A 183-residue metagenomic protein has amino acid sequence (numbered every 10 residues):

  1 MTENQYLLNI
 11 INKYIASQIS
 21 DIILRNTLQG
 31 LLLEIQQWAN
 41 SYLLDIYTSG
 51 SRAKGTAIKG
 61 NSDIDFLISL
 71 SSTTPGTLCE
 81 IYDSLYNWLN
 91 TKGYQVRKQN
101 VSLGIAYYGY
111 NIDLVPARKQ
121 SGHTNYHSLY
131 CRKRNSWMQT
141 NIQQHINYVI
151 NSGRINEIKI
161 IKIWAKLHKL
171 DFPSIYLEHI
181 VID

Functional and structural regions predicted by a protein language model:
M1-N61, P75-T77: N-terminal regions immediately upstream of nucleotidyltransferase
A16-I19, Y47-T48, A53-I58, F66 (+5 more regions): Extracellular/secreted glycoprotein ectodomains characterized by long, lumenal stretches of O-glycosylated
I22-N26, G76-C79, N151-S152, D171 (+1 more regions): Soluble non-cytosolic domains of exported or imported proteins
L32-W38, G60, Y82-N125: Conserved catalytic core of two-metal-ion nucleotidyltransferases
L43-I46, V96-I105, S174-Y176: Short glycine-rich, low-complexity/disordered patches
F66-K92: A broadly used, surface-exposed interaction patch
D113, A117-V149: Conserved NTP-donor binding/palm subdomain of two-metal-ion nucleotidyltransferases/polymerases, i.e., the charged
G153-D183: Conserved nucleotidyltransferase catalytic core and NTase-mimicking acidic/glycine-rich helix/loop elements in nucleic
